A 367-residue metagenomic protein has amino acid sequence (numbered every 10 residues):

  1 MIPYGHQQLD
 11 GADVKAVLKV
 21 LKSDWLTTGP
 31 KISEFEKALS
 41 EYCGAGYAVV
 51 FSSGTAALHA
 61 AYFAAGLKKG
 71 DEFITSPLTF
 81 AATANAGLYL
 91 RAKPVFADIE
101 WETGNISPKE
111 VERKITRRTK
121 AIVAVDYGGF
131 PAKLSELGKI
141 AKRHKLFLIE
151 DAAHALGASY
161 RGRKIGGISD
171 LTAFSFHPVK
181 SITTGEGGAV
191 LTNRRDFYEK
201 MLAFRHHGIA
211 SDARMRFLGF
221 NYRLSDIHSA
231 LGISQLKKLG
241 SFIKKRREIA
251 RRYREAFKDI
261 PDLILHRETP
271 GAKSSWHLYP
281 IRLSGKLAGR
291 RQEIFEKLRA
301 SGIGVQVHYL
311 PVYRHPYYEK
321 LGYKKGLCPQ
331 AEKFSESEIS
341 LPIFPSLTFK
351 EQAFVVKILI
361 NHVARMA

Functional and structural regions predicted by a protein language model:
M1-L26, P30, P342: N-terminal "arm"/small-domain region of PLP-dependent enzymes with the aminotransferase-like
W25-E72, A86-L90, F96-D98, R163: Phosphate-binding glycine-rich loop
S33-K37, Y42-V49, K109, A121-V125 (+4 more regions): PLP-dependent aminotransferase class I/II
V49, I74, V95, F147-I149 (+4 more regions): Structural detector of well-ordered beta-strand residues that form the stable sheet scaffold of enzyme domains
F63-A152, S159: PLP-dependent aminotransferase-like
N105-K114, G162-T172, F354-V363: A short alpha/beta connector and helix-capping loop motif
E150-T183, S211-R216: Conserved active-site segment immediately N-terminal to the catalytic lysine that forms the internal aldimine
F174-S175, G188-N193, I233: Short beta-strand-to-turn element immediately C-terminal to the catalytic PLP-Schiff-base lysine in fold type I
